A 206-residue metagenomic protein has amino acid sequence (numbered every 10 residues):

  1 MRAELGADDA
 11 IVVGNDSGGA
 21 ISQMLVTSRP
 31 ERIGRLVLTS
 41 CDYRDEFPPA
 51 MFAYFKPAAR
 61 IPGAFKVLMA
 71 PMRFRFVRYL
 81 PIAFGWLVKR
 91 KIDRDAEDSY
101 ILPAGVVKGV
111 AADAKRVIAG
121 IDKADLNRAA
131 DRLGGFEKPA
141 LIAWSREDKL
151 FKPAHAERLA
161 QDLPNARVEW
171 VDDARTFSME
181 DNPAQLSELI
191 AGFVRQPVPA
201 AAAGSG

Functional and structural regions predicted by a protein language model:
M1-V13, S17-L163, W170, M179 (+2 more regions): Flexible "cap/lid" subdomain of the alpha/beta-hydrolase fold that forms the substrate-access gate
A174-S187: Catalytic histidine-centered segment of alpha/beta-hydrolase-like enzymes
V198-G206: Alpha/beta-hydrolase-fold serine-hydrolase catalytic core, especially in secreted/extracellular enzymes
